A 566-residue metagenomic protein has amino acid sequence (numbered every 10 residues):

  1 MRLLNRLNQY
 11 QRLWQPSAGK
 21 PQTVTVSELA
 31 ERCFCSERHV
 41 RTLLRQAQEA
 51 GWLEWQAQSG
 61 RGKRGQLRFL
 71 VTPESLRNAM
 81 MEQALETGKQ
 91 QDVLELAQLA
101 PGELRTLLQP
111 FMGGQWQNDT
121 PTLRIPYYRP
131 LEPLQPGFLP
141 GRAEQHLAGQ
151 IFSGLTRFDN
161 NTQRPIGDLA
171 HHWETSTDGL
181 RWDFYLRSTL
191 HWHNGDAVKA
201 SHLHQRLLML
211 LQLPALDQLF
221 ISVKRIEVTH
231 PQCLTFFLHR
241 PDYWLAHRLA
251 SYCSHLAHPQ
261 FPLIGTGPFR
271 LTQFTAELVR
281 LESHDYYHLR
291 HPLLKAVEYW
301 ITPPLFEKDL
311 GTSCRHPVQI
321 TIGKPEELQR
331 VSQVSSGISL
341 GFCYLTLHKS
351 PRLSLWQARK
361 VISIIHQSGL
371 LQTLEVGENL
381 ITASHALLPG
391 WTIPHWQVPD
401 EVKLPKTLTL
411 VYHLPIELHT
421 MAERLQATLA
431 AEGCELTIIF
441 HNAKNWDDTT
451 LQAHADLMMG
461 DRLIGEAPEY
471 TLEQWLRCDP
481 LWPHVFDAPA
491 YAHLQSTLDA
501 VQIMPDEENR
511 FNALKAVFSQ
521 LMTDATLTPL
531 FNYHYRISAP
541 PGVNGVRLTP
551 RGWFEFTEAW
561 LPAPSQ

Functional and structural regions predicted by a protein language model:
G19-Q22, R41-L43, P140, H172-A215: Aromatic- and charge-enriched surface segment that lines or borders ligand/interaction sites
Q66, L216-Q260, T266-Q273: Surface-exposed binding/hinge segments that line and control ligand-binding clefts or catalytic entry sites
P126-T175: N-terminal lobe/hinge region of extracytoplasmic solute-binding protein
E282-D285, S336-K360, T373: A bilobed periplasmic-binding-protein/Venus flytrap-type ligand-binding module shared by bacterial periplasmic
Y286-Q329: Ligand-site clamp/hinge motif
S350-T392, Q520-T526: Periplasmic-binding protein-like
W475-P540: Extracytoplasmic/peripheral linker and loop segments enriched in polar/acidic and small residues with frequent Thr/Pro
A539-Q566: Long beta-strand-rich cores associated with HINT superfamily self-processing modules
